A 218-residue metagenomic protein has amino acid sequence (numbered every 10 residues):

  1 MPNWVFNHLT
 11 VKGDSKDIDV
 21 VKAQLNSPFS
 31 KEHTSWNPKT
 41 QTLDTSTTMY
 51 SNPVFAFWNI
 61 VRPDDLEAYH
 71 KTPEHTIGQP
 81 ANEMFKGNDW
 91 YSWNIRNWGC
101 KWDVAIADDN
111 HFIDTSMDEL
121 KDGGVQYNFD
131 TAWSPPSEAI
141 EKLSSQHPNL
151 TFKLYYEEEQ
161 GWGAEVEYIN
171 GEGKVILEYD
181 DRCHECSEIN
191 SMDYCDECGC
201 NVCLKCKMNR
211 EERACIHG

Functional and structural regions predicted by a protein language model:
M1-R182: Long, contiguous binding/interaction regions
K16, H184, M192-D196, R210-E211: Intrinsic disorder/low-complexity signal
P148, S191-M192: Short glycine/proline-enriched coil/turn segments at helix->beta-strand junctions
C183-C186, C195, C203, C215: Short cysteine-rich clusters marking metal-coordination/redox-active sites
I189-S191, C200-C206, E212: Zinc-coordinating Cys/His ligand positions in small cysteine/histidine-rich zinc-finger domains
R210-G218: Short, intrinsically disordered terminal segments enriched in charged and Pro/Gly residues
